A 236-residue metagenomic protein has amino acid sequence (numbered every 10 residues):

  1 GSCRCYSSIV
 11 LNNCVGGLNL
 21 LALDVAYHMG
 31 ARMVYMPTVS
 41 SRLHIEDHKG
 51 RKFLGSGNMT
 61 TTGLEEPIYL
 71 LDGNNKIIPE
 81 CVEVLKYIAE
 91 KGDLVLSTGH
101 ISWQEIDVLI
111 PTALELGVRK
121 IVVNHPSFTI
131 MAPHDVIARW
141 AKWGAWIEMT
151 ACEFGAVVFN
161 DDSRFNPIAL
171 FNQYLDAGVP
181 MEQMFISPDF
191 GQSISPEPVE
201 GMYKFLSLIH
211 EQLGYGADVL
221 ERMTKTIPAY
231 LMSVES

Functional and structural regions predicted by a protein language model:
G1-C3, D24-G30, K86-E90, A113-L114 (+2 more regions): Acidic (Asp/Glu)-rich catalytic clusters
G1-R51: A metal-dependent hydrolase metal-coordination microenvironment
S2-R4, M36-E80, F205-L206: Active-site gating loops and adjacent loop-to-helix segments of metal-dependent hydrolytic enzymes
R4-Y6, R32-Y35, D93-S97, K120-V122 (+2 more regions): Structural preference for beta-strand elements that scaffold enzyme active sites
K76-P111: Internal active-site segments that recognize and position negatively charged phosphoryl groups and nucleotide moieties
I106-T112, A132-W140, V157-N172, Q192-S207 (+1 more regions): Histidine/acidic-residue-rich catalytic or RNA/ligand-binding cores of hydrolases and nuclease-related proteins
T150, P180-P198: Short acidic/histidine-rich active-site segments
V199-S236: Mid-to-C-terminal alpha-helical segments outside catalytic/metal-binding sites
